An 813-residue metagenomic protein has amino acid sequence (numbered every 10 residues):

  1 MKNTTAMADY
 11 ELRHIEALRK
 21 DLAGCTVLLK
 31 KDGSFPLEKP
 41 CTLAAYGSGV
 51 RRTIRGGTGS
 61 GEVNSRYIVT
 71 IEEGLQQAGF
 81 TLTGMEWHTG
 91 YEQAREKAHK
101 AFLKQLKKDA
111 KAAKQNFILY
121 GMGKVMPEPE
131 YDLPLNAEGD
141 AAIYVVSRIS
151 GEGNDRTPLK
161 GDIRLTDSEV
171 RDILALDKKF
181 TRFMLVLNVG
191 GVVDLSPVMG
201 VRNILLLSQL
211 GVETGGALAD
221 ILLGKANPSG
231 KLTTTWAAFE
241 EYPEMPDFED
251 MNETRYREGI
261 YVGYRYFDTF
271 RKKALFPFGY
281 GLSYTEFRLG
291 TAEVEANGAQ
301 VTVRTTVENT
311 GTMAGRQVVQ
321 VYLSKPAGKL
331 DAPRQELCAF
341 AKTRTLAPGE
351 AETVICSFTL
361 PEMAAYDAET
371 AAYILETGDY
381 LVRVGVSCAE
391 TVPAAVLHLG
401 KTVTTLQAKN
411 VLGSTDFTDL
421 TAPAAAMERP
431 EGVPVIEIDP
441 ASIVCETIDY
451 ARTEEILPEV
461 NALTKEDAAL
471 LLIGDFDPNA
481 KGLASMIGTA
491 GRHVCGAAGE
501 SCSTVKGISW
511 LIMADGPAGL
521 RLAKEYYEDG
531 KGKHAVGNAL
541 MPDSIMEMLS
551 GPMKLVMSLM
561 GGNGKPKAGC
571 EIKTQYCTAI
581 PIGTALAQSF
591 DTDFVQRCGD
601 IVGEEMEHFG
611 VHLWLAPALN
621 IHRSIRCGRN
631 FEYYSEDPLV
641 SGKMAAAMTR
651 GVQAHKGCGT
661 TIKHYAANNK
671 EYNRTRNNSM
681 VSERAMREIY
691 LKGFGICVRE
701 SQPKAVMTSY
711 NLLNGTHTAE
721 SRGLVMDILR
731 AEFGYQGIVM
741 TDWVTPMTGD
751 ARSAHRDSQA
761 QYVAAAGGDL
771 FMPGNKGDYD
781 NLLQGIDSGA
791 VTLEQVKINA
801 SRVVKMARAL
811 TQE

Functional and structural regions predicted by a protein language model:
M1-A365, I374-E390, Q407-E813: Glycoside hydrolase catalytic-domain context in secreted enzymes
A371: Extracellular/periplasmic metallocenter environments
E390-Q407: Short beta-strand elements
